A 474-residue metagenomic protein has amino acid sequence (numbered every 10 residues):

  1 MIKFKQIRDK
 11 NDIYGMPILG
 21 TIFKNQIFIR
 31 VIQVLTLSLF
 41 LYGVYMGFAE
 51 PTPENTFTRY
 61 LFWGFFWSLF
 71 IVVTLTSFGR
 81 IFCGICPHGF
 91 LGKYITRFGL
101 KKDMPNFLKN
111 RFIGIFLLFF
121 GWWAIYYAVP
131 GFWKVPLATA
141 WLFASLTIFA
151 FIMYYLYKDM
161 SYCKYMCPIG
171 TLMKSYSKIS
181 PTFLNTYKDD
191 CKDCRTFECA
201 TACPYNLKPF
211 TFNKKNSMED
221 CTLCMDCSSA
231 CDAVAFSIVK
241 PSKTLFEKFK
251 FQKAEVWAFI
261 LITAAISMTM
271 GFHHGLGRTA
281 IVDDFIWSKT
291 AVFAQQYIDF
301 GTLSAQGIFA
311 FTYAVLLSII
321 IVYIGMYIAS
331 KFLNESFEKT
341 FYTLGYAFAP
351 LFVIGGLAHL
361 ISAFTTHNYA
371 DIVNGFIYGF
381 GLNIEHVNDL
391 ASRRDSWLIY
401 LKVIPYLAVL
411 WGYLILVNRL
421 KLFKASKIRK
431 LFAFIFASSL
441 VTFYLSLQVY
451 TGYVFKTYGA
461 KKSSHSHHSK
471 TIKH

Functional and structural regions predicted by a protein language model:
M1-T211, S229, E247-H474: Non-ligating segments of multi-cofactor redox enzymes
I169, C221-C224: Hydrophobic core positions of alpha-helical segments in small-molecule transporters and transporter systems
F210-K214, I238: Inter-helical turn/loop segments and adjacent helix faces that build the functional surface of alpha-helical bundle
N213-C221: Short linker/helix segments within small regulatory modules
D226-K248: Juxtamembrane amphipathic/hinge helix adjacent to a transmembrane helix
